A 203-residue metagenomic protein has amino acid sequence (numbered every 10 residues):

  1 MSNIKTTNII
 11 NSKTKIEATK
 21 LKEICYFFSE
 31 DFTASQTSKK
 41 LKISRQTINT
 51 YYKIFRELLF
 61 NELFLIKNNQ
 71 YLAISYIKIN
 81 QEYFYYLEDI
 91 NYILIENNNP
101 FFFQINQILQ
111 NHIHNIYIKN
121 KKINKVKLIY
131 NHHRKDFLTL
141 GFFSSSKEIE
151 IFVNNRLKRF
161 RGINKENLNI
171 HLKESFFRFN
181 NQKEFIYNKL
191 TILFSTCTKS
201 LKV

Functional and structural regions predicted by a protein language model:
M1-V203: Residue-level recognition of single "structural anchor" positions that define or cap local secondary structure
